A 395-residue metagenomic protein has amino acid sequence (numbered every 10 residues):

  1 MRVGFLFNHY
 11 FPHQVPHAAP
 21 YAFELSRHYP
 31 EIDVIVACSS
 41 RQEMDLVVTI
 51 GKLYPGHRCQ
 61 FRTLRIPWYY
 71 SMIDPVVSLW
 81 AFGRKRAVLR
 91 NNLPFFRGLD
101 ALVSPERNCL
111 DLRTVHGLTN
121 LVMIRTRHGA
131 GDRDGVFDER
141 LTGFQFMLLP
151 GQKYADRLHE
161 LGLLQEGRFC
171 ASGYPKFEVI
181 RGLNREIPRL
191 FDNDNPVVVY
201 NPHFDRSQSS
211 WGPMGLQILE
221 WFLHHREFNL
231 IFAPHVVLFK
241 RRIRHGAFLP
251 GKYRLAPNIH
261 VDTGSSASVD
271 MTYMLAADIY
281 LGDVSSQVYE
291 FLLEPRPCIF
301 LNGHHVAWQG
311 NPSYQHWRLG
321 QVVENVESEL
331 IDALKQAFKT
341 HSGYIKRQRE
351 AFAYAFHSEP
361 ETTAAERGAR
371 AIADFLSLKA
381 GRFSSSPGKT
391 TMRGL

Functional and structural regions predicted by a protein language model:
M1-P12, V199-Y200, H304: Nucleotide-activated donor-dependent transferases that construct or modify glycoconjugates
L6-R181: Active-site and donor-binding regions of nucleotide-sugar-utilizing enzymes
Y21-E24, W211-F228: Short hydrophobic signal-anchor/transmembrane segments that target glycosyltransferases and glycosylation machinery
P30-I35, E220-V236: A conserved nucleotide-sugar
G143-S210, V236-K240, R347-E350: A nucleotide-sugar donor-handling region in carbohydrate enzymes
E166, S286-F356: Catalytic binding pocket for nucleotide-activated donors in carbohydrate/polymer assembly enzymes
R244-Y289: Donor nucleotide-activated moiety binding/catalytic core segment of transferases that use nucleotide-activated donors
S328-L395: C-terminal amphipathic helix plus adjacent low-complexity, charged tail appended to glycosyltransferase catalytic
